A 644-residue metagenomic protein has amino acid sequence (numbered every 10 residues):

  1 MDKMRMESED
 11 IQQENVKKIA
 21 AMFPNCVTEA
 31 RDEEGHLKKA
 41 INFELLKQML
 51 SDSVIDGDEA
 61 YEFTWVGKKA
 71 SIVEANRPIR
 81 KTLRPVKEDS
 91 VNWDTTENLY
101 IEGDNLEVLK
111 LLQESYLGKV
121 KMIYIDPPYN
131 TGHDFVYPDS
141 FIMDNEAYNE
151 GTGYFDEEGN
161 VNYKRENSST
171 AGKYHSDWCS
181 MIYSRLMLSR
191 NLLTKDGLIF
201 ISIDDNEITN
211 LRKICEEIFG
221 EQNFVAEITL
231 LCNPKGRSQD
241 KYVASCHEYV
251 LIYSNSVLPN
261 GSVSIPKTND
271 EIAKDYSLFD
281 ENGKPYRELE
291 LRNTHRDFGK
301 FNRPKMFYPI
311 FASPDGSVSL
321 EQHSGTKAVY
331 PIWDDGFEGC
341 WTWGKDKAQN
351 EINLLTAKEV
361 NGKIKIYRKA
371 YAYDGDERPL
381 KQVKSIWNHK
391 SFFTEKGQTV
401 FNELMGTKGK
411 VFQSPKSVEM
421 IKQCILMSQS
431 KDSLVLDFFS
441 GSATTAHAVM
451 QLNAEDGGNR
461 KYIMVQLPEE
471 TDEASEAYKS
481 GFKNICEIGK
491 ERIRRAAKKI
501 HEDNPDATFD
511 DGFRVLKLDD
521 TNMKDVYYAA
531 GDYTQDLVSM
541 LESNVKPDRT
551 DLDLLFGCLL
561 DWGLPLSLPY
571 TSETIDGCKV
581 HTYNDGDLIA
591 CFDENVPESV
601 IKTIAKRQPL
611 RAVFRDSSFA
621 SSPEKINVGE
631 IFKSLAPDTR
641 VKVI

Functional and structural regions predicted by a protein language model:
M1-Y124, Y129-S184, K633, P637-D638: DnaQ-like (DEDDh/DEDDy) 3′-5′ exonuclease domain used for proofreading and 3′-end trimming on nucleic acids
N105, D139-A147, C179, N206-L211 (+2 more regions): Conserved S-adenosyl-L-methionine
N105-V108, L112-S115, M181-L186, L192-K195 (+3 more regions): Phosphate/ATP-binding catalytic cores across multiple sugar-kinase/actin-like superfamilies, primarily ASKHA
G118-V136, C215, V435-V449, D519 (+1 more regions): Conserved proline-anchored active-site loop of SAM-dependent methyltransferases that bridges a beta-strand
K119-L198, N206, H247, S264-K300 (+4 more regions): SAM-dependent methyltransferase catalytic-core segment centered on the flexible catalytic loop and adjoining short
I182, K195-D196, D205-I272: Signature of N6-adenine DNA methyltransferases within the class I
S256-E403, T407: Active-site-adjacent helix-turn-beta-strand microarchitecture at beta-sheet edges that either contains or buttresses
Q451-I644: PRPP-dependent phosphoribosyltransferase catalytic core
